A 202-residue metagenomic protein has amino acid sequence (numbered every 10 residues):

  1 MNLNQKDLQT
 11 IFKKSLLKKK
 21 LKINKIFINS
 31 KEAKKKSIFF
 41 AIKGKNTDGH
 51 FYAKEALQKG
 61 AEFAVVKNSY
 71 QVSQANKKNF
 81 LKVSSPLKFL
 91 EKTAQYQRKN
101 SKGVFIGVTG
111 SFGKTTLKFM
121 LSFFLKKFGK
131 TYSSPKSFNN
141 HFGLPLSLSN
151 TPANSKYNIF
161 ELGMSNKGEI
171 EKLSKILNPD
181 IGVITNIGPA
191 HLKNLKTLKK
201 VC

Functional and structural regions predicted by a protein language model:
M1-G107, T116-F128, S149: Short, basic phosphate-binding NTP loop
D7-F12, L87-C202: Phosphate-binding loop of NTP-binding sites
